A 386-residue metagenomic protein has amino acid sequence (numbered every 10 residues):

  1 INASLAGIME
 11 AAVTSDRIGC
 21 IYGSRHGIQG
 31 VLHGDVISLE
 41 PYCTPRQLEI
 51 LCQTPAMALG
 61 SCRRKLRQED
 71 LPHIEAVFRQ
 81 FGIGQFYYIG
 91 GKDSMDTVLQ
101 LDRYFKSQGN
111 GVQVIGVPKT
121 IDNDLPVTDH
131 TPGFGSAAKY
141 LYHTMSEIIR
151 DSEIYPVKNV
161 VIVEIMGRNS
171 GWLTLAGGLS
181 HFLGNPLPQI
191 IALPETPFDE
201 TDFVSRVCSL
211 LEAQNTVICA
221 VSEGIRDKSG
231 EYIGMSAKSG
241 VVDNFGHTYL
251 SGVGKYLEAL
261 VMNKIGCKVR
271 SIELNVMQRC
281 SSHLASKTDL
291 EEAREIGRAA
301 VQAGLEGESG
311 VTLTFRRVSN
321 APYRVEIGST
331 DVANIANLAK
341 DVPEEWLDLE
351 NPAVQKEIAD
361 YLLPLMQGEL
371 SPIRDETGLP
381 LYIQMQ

Functional and structural regions predicted by a protein language model:
I1-D35: N-terminal phosphate-binding or glycine-rich loops at protein starts, especially the Walker A/P-loop of NTPases
I1-I8, V31-L32, R67-P72, K92-Q100 (+5 more regions): Short glycine/serine/threonine-rich phosphate/pyrophosphate-binding segments that cradle anionic phosphate groups
G19-S24, V77, Y88-G90, D96-G111 (+1 more regions): Accessory alpha-helical/coil subdomains and C-terminal extensions that flank or cap enzyme catalytic cores
G23-Q29, R63-R64, G91-K92, V117-N123 (+4 more regions): Short, ordered loop/turn segments at secondary-structure junctions
V31-F86, D93-D96, P132-F134, K139 (+1 more regions): Glycine-rich oxoanion-binding loops at beta->alpha junctions
I50-S61, K119-D129, P156-N159, S236-G240: Gly-rich Lys/Arg/Thr-decorated short loops/hinges at beta-loop-alpha junctions or inter-strand turns that position
G234-Q386: C-terminal non-catalytic interaction/assembly regions of soluble proteins
